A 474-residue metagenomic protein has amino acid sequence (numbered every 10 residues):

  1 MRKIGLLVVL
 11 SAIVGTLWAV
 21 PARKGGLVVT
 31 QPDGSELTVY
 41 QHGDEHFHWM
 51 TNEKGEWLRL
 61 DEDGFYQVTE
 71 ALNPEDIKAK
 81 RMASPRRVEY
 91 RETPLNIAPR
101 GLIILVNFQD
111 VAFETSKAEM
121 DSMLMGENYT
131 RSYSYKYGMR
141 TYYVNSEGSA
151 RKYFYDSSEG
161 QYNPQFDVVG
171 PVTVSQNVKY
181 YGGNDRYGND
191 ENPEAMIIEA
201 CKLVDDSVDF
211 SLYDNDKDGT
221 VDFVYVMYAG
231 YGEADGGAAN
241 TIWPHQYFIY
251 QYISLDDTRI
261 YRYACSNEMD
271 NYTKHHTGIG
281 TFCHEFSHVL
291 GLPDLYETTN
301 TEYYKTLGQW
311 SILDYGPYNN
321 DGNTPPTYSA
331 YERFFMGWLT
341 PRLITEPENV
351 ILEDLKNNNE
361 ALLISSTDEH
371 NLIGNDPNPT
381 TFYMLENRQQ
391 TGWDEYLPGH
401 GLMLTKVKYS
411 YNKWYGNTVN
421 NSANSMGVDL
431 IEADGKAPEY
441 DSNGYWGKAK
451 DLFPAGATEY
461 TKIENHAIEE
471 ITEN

Functional and structural regions predicted by a protein language model:
I4-I13: Sec-dependent N-terminal signal peptides
W18-L95, E353: N-terminal prosegments of processed precursors
Q31, E114-T115, S122, Y129-Q161 (+4 more regions): Non-catalytic C-terminal accessory/binding modules of secreted extracellular proteins
A83-E127, K179-D190, G230: Fold-level signature of zinc-dependent metallopeptidase catalytic domains
V88-E92, M139-D257: Active-site-proximal segments of metallohydrolase catalytic domains
A98-L102, G219-V224, G308, N378-F382: Loop/turn elements at helix/coil->beta-strand transitions in domains of secreted/extracellular proteins
G280-L295, L385: Active-site recognition of the HExxH zinc-binding catalytic motif
T306-L343: Post-HExxH zinc-binding segment in Zn-dependent metallohydrolases
